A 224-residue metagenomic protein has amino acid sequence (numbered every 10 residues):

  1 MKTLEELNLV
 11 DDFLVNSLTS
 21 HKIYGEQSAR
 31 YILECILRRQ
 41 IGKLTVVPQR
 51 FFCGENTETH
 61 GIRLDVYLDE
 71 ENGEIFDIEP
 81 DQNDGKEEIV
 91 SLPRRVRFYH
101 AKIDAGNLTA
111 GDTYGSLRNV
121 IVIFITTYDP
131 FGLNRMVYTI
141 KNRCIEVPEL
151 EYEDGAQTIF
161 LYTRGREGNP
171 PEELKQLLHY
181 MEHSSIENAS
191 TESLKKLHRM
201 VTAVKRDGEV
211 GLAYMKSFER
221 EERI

Functional and structural regions predicted by a protein language model:
M1-E6, F13, Y67, E71-D81 (+1 more regions): Short, charged alpha-helical interaction segments and adjacent helix-coil junctions
M1-Q157, E167: Accessory alpha/beta interaction modules
I145-E146, E153-S184: Upstream accessory/linker segments immediately N-terminal to the RecA-like ATPase cores of bacterial MutS and a subset
